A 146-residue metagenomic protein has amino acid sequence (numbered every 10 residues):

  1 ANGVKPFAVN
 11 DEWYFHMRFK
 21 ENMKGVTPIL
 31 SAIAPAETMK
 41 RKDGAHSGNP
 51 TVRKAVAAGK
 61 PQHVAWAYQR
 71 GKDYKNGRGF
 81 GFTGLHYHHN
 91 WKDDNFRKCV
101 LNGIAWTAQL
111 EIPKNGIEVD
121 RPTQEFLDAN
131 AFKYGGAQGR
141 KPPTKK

Functional and structural regions predicted by a protein language model:
A1-K75: Catalytic beta-strand/loop cores that center a nucleophilic Ser/Cys/Thr and support acyl-enzyme chemistry
G3-E12, R18-K20, Q69, D94 (+5 more regions): Surface-exposed loop/turn and secondary-structure junction residues enriched for glycine/proline
A8-V9, L30-I33, T38-G48, A55 (+2 more regions): A conserved amphipathic helix/loop scaffold that creates a polar/acidic microenvironment used either to coordinate
F15, E21-N22, N49, Y74 (+4 more regions): Amphipathic alpha-helical interaction segments
P28-L30, W66, F82, V119-P122: Generic structural hydrophobic/aromatic packing signal, biased to beta-strands
V64-Y74, F80-G81, W91, W106: Broad hydrophobic/π-residue packing in well-ordered secondary structure
K75-G77, E111-K146: Long alpha-helical segments found as membrane-embedded helices
